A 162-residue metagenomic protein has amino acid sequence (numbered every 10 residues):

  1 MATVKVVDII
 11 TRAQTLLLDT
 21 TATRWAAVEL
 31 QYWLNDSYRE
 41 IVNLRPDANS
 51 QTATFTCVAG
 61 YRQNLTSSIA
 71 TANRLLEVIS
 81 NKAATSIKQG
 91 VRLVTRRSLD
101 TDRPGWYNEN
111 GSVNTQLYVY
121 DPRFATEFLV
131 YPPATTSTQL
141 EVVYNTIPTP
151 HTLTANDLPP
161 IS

Functional and structural regions predicted by a protein language model:
M1-L16, T21, V28-P46, L99-S162: Internal mixed-charge
Q14-R24, T56-L65: Charged, low-complexity surface segments at secondary-structure and domain boundaries
E29-G105, S162: Divalent metal-cofactor coordination and adjacent catalytic microenvironments
